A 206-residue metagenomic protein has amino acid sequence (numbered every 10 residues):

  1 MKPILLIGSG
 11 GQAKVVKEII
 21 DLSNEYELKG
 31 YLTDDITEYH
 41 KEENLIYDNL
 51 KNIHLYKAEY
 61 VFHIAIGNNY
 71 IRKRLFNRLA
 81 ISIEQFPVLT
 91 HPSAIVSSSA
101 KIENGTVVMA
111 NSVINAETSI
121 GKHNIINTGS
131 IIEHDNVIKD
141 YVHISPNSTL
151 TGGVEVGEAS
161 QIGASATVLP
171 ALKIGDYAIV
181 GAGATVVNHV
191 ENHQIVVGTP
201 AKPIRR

Functional and structural regions predicted by a protein language model:
K2-E18: Glycine-rich adenosine-cofactor-binding loop
K2-L5, L28-K29, E59-H63, D176: Short active-site oxyanion
G11, Y70-I71, K101, T185: Short alpha-helical
Q12, T37, K202: Conserved Rossmann-like nucleotide-cofactor binding loop
K17-I19, N44, R74-R78, I120-G121 (+1 more regions): Short amphipathic alpha-helical segments
S23-H40: NAD(P)-binding Rossmann-fold cofactor-contacting core
I36-I95: Phosphate-bearing ligand-interacting subdomains that bind or position ATP/ADP/UDP/GDP/NAD(P) or nucleotide-linked
V88-V197, A201-I204: Structural signal for interior beta-strand "rungs" in well-ordered beta-sheet cores of soluble enzyme domains
